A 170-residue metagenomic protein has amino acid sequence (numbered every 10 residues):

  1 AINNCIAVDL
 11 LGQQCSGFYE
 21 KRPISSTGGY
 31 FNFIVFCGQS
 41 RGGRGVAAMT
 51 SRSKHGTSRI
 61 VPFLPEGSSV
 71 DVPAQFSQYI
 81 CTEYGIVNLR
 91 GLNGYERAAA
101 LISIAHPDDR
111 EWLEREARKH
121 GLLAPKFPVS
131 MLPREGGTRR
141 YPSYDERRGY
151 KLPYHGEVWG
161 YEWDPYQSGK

Functional and structural regions predicted by a protein language model:
A1-D145, Y150: Conserved phosphate- and dinucleotide-binding cores of soluble alpha/beta proteins, encompassing both enzyme active
P153-G160: Acidic, low-complexity, intrinsically disordered interaction modules
